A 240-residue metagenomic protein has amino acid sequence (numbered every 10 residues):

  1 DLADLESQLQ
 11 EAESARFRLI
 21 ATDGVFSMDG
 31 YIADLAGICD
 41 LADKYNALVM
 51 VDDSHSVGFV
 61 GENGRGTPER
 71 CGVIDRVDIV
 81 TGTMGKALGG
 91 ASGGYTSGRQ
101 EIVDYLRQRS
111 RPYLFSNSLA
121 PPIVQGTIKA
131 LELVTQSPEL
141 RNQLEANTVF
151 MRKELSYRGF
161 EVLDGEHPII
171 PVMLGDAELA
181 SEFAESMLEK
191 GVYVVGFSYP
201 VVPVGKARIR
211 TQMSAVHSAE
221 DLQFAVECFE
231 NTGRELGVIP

Functional and structural regions predicted by a protein language model:
D1-V51: Active-site phosphate-binding strand-loop segment of PLP-dependent enzymes
L2-D4, G24-D29, S56-F59, Y113-L114 (+2 more regions): Short, small-residue-enriched loops and turns at beta-alpha junctions that line or gate enzyme active sites
K44-Y45, R158, K190, L236: Helix C-cap/helix->beta junction micro-motif
N63, E69-Y105: Active-site PLP attachment segment
S92-G93, S110-L119: A short glycine-threonine-serine/GTX helix/turn-capping micro-motif
P121, Q125-Y193: Conserved PLP-dependent catalytic core of the aminotransferase class-I/II
E189-V192, V201-P240: PLP-dependent enzyme catalytic core of the Aspartate aminotransferase-like
